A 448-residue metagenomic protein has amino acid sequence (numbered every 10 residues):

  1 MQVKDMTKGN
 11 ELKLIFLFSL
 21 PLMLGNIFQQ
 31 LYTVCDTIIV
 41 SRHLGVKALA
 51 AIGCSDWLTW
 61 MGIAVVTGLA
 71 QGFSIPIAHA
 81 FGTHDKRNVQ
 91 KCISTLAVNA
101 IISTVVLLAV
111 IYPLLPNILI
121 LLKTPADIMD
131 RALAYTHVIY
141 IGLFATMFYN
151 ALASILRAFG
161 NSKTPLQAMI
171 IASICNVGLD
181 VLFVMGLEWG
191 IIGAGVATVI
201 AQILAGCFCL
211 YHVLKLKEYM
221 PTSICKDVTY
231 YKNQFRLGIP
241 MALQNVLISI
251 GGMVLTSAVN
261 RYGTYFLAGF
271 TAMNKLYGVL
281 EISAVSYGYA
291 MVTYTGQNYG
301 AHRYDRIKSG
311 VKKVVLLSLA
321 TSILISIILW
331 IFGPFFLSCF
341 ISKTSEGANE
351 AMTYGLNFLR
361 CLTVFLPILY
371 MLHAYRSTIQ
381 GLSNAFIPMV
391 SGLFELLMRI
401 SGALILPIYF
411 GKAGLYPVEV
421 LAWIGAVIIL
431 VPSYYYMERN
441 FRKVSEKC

Functional and structural regions predicted by a protein language model:
M1-S19, I77-G142, E188-I239, T295-V364 (+1 more regions): Short alpha-helical transmembrane segments in multi-pass integral membrane proteins
M6-L44, W60-G72, P76, I101-L108 (+5 more regions): N-terminal transmembrane alpha-helices
L17-D36, V138, Y149, A172 (+3 more regions): Transmembrane helical elements of multi-pass membrane transporters/channels
L22, N26, I38, I75 (+16 more regions): Transmembrane alpha-helix boundary and packing residues in multipass membrane permease domains and related
L31-A50, L119-A126, L182-W189, V246-V279 (+3 more regions): Helix-terminus/linker motif at the lipid-water interface of multi-pass membrane proteins
L49-A109, T146-P165, G269-G333, L369-S391: Small-residue-rich hydrophobic transmembrane alpha-helices
M61, N176-D180, A205-L210, V279-I282 (+3 more regions): Hydrophobic transmembrane alpha-helices of multi-pass small-molecule transporters
A70, I139-R157, P165-S173, A194-C207 (+4 more regions): Short runs within selected transmembrane alpha-helices of multi-pass transporters and secretion channels
